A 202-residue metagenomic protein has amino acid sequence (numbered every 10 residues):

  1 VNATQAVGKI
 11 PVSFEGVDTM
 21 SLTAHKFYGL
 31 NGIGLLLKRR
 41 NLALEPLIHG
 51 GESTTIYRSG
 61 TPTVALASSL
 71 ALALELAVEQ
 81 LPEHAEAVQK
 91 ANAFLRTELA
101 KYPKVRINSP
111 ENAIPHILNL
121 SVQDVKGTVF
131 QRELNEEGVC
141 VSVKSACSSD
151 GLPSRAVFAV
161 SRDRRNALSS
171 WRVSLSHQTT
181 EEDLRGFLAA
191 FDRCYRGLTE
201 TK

Functional and structural regions predicted by a protein language model:
V1-K202: Pyridoxal 5′-phosphate
